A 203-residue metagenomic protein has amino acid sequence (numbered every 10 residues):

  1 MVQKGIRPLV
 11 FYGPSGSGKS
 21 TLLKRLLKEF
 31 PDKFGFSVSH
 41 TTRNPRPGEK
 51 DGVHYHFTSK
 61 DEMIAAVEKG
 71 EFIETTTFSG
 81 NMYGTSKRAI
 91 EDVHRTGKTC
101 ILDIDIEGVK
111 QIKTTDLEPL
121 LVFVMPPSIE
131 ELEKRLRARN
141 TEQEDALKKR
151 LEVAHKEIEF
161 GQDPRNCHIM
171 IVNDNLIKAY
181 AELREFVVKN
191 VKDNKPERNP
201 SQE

Functional and structural regions predicted by a protein language model:
M1-I6: Phosphate-binding P-loop
Y12-P14: P-loop (Walker A) phosphate-binding loop of NTP-binding proteins
K19: Conserved lysine of the Walker
L22-K24: Post-Walker A alpha-helix
K28-F36: Post-Walker A helix-loop "phosphate-sensing" segment adjacent to the P-loop in P-loop NTPases
S39-C100: ATP-dependent small-molecule kinase phosphotransfer cores that center on conserved nucleotide phosphate-binding segments
C100-D105, T115-A138, V172: Conserved phosphate-donor/acceptor-positioning beta-strand/loop module used by diverse small-molecule
T141-K189, R198-E203: Small-molecule kinase domains that catalyze NTP-dependent phosphoryl transfer to phosphate-bearing small molecules
